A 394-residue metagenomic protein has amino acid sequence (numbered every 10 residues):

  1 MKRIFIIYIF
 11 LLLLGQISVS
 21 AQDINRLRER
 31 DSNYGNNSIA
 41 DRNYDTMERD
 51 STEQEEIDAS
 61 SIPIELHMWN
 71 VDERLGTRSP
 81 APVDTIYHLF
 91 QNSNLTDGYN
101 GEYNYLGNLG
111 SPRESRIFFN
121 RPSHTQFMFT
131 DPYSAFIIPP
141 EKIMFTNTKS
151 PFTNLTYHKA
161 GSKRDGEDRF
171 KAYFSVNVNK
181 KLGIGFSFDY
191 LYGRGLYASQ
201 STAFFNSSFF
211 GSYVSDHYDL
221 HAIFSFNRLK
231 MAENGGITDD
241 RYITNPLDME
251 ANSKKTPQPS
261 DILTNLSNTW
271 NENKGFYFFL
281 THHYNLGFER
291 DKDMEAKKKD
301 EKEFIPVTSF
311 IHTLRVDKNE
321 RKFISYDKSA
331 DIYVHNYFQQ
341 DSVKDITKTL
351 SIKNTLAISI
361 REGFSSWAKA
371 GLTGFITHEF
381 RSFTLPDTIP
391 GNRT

Functional and structural regions predicted by a protein language model:
I17-L89, D291-E301: Sec-dependent signal peptide cleavage junction
E102-Y105, G195-F204, F210-F276: Outer-membrane beta-barrel translocator/channel fold
Q126-D131, P139-F174, G195-L196: Short strand-turn segments of transmembrane beta-barrel domains in outer membranes, especially the first one or two
T148, N179, V214-Y218, G287-E289 (+1 more regions): Outer-membrane beta-barrel channels and translocator barrels
L155, F186, G211, L220-A222 (+2 more regions): Membrane-embedded beta-strand positions of outer-membrane beta-barrel proteins
Y157-G161, Y190-R194, S215, F226-K230 (+3 more regions): Transmembrane beta-strands of outer-membrane beta-barrel pores
D168-F210, W367-F383, T394: Surface-exposed extracellular loop regions of Gram-negative outer-membrane beta-barrel proteins
P259-Y333, Y337-T394: Face-selective signature of the C-terminal outer-membrane beta-barrel domain
